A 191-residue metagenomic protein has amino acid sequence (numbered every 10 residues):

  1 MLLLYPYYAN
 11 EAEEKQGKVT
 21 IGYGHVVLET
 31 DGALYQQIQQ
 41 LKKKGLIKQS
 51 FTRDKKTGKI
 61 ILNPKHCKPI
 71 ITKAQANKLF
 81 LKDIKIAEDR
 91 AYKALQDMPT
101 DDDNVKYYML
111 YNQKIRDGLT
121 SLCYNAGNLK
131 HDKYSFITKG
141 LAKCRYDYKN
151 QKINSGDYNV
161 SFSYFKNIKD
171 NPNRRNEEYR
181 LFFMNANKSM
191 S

Functional and structural regions predicted by a protein language model:
M1-G118, D132, Y146-S191: Acidic, aromatic-lined catalytic clefts of primarily extracellular/periplasmic carbohydrate-active enzymes that remodel
D117-A126: Short, hydrophobic/amphipathic alpha-helical patches that form generic packing surfaces within helical domains
L129-C144: Short conserved catalytic/interaction loops centered on acidic-Pro-aromatic/His motifs
